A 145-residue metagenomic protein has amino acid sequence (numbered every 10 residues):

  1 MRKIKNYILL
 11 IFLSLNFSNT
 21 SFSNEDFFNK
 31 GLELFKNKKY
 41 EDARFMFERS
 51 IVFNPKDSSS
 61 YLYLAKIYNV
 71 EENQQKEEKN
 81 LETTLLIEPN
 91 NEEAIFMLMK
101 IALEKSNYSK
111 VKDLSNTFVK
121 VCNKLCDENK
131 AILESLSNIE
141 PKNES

Functional and structural regions predicted by a protein language model:
N29, Y63, M97, A131-S135: Canonical tetratricopeptide repeat
K36-N37, V70-E71, E104-K105, S135-K142: Register position in tetratricopeptide repeats
R49-S50, T83-T84, T117-F118: Canonical positions in the second alpha-helix
F53, I87, K120-K124: Structural marker of alpha-solenoid helical repeat scaffolds
D57, N91, L125-C126: Residue-level recognition of tetratricopeptide repeat
K112-S145: Terminal, low-structured helical/coil segments at or just beyond the last alpha-helical repeat
